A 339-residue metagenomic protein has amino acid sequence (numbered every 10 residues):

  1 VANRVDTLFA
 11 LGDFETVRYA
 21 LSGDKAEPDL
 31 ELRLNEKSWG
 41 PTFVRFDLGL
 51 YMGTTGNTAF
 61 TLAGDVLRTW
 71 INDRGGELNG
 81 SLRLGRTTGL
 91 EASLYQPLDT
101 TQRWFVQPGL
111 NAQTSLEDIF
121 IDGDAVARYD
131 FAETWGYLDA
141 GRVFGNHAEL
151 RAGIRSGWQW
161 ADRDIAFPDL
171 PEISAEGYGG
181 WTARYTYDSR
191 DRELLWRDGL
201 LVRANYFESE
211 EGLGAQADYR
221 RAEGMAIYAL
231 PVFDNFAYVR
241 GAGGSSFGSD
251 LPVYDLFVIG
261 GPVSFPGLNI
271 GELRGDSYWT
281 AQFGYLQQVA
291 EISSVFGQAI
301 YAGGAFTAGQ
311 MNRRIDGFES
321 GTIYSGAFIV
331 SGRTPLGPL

Functional and structural regions predicted by a protein language model:
N3-R190, F257-V263, G271-G275, W279 (+2 more regions): Gram-negative/organellar outer-membrane beta-barrel architecture
E15-T16, W39, G53, T100-T101 (+7 more regions): Short beta-strands and strand-coil junctions in structured, solvent-facing domains, enriched
R18, G76, W104, L150 (+4 more regions): Generic macromolecular interface patches on structured domains
R33, A63, N79, S93 (+1 more regions): C-terminal transmembrane beta-barrel domains of outer membrane proteins
G56, D130, A175-G177, W196 (+2 more regions): A generic structural micro-feature
R151-G153, W196-L201: Short coil/turn segments at secondary-structure boundaries
I173-G177, R192-W196, G214-D218, P231: Short, contiguous, pocket-lining structural segments that sit at or immediately flank catalytic/ligand-binding sites
R190-G199, L251: Outer-membrane beta-barrel translocator/pore domains, especially the C-terminal barrels of Gram-negative outer-membrane
